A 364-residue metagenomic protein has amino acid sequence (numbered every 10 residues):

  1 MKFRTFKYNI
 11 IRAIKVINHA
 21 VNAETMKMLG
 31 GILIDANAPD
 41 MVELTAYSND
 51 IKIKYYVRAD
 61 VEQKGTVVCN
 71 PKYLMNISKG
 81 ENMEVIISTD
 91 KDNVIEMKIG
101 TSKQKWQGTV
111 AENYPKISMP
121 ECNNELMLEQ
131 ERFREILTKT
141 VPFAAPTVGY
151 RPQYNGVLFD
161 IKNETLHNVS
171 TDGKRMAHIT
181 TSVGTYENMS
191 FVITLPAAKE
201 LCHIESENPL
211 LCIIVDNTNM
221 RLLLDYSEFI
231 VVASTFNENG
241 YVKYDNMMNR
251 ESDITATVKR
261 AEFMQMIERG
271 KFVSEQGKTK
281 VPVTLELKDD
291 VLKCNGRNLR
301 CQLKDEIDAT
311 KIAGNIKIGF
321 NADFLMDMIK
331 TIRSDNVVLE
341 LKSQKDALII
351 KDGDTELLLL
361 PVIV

Functional and structural regions predicted by a protein language model:
M1-V364: Structural preference for solvent-exposed beta-strand-turn elements and adjacent flexible terminal/loop segments within
